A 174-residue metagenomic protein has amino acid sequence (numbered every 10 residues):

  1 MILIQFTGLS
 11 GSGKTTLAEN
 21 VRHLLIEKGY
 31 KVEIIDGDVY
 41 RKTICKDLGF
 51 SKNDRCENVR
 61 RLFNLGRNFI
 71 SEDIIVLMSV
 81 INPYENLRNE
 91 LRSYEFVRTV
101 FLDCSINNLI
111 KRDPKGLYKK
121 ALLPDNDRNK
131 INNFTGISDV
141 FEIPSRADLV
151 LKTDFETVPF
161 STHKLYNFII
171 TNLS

Functional and structural regions predicted by a protein language model:
L3: Walker A (P-loop) ATP-phosphate-binding motif of ABC ATPase nucleotide-binding domains
F6: Hydrophobic anchor at the beta1->P-loop junction of P-loop NTPases
S10: The conserved Walker
T15: Walker A/P-loop
E19-N64: Conserved substrate/cofactor phosphate-moiety recognition/catalytic segment in nucleotide-dependent phosphotransferases
V39-R41, N82-E85, C104-N108, E156-T157: Conserved nucleotide-binding/hydrolysis micro-motifs of P-loop NTPases
S51-R98, L102, Y118-A121: Glycine-rich phosphate-binding loop used to anchor ATP phosphates in small-molecule kinases, encompassing both
D103, K111-K164, N172-L173: Small-molecule kinase domains that catalyze NTP-dependent phosphoryl transfer to phosphate-bearing small molecules
